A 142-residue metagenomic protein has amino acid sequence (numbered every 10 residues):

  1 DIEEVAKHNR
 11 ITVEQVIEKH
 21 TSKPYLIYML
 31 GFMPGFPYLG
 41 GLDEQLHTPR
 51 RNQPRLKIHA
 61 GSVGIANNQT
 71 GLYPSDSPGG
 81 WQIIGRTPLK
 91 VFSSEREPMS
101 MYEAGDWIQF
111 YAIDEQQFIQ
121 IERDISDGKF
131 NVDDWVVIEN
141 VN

Functional and structural regions predicted by a protein language model:
D1-N142: Glycine-rich active-site loops that engage anionic ligands at enzyme catalytic sites
